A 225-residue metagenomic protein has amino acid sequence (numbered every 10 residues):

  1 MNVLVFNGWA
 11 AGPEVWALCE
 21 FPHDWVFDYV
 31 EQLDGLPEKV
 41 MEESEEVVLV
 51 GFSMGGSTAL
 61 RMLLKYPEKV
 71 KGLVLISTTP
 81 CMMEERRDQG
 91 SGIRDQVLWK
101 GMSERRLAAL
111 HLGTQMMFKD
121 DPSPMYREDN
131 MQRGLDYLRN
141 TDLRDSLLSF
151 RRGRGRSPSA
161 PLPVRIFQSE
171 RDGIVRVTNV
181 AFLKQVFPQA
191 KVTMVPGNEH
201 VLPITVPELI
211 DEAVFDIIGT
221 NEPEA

Functional and structural regions predicted by a protein language model:
M1-L36: Conserved HGGG/HGGXW glycine-rich cap/lid loop of the alpha/beta-hydrolase fold
L4-G8, F52, Q168: The conserved beta1-alpha1 loop
G51-G55, A59: Gly/Ala-rich beta-loop-alpha elbow adjacent to hydrolase catalytic centers
L64-K65, K69-S103, L143: Flexible "cap/lid" loop of the alpha/beta hydrolase fold
E104-G155: Conserved alpha/beta-hydrolase catalytic His-Asp/Glu region
A160, I166-Q168, D172: Short beta-strand/loop motif that positions the catalytic acidic residue of the alpha/beta-hydrolase fold
G173-N179: Conserved alpha/beta-hydrolase "acid-adjacent" motif
I174, N198-D211: Catalytic histidine-centered segment of alpha/beta-hydrolase-like enzymes
